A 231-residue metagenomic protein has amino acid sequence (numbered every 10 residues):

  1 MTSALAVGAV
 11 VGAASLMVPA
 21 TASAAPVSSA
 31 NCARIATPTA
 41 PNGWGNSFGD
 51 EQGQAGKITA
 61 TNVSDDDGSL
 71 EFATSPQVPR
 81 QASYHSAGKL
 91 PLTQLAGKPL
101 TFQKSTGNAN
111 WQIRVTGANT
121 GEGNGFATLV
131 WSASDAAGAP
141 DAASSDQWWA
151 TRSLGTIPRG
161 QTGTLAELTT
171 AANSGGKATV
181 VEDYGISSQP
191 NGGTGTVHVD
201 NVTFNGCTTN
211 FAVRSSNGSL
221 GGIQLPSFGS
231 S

Functional and structural regions predicted by a protein language model:
M1-A25: Secretory targeting and sorting signals
A24-Q52, N210-P226: Extracellular carbohydrate-recognition regions
G56-Q81: Short carbohydrate-recognition loop motifs
A73-G97, G123-S132: Secreted extracellular polysaccharide-interacting domains
A87-K89, F102-G163: Extracellular ligand-binding interfaces
G88-N108, L168, V202: Extra-cytoplasmic beta-strand recognition segments
N110, A142-N217: Extracellular beta-strand ligand-recognition surfaces/modules
S227-S231: Short, solvent-exposed mixed-charge patches
